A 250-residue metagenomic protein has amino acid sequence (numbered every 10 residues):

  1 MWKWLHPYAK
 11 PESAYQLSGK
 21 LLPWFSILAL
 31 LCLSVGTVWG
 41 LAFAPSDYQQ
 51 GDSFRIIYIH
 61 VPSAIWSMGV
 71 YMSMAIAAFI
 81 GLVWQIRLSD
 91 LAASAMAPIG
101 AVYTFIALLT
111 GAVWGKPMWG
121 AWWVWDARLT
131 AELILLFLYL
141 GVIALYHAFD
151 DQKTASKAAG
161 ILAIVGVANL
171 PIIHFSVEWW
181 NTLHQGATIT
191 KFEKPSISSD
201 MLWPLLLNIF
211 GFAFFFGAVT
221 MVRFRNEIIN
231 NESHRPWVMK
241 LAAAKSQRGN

Functional and structural regions predicted by a protein language model:
M1-N250: Polytopic transmembrane helical bundles with strong interfacial aromatic enrichment
